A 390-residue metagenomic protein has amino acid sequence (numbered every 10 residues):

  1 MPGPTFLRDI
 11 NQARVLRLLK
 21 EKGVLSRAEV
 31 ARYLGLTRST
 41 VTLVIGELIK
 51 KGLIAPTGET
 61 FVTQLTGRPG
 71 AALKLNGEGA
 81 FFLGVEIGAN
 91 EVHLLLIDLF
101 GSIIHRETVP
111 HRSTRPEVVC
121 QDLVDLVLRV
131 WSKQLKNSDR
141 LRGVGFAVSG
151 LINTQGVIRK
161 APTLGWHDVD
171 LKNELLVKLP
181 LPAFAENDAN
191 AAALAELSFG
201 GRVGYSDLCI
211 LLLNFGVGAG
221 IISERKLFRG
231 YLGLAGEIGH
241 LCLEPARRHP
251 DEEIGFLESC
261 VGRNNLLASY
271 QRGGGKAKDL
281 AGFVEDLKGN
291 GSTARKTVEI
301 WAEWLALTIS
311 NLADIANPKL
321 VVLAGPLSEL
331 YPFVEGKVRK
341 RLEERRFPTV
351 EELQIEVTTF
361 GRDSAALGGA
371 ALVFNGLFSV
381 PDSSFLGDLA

Functional and structural regions predicted by a protein language model:
M1-T108, T114-R140, L179, R247-H249 (+1 more regions): ATP-binding/phosphotransfer module of carbohydrate and carboxylate kinases, centering on a glycine-rich
V85, R140-E252, G368-A390: Phosphate-binding/catalytic loop of phosphoryl-transfer enzymes
R112-S113, L234: A short, sequence-level motif marking secondary-structure junctions
